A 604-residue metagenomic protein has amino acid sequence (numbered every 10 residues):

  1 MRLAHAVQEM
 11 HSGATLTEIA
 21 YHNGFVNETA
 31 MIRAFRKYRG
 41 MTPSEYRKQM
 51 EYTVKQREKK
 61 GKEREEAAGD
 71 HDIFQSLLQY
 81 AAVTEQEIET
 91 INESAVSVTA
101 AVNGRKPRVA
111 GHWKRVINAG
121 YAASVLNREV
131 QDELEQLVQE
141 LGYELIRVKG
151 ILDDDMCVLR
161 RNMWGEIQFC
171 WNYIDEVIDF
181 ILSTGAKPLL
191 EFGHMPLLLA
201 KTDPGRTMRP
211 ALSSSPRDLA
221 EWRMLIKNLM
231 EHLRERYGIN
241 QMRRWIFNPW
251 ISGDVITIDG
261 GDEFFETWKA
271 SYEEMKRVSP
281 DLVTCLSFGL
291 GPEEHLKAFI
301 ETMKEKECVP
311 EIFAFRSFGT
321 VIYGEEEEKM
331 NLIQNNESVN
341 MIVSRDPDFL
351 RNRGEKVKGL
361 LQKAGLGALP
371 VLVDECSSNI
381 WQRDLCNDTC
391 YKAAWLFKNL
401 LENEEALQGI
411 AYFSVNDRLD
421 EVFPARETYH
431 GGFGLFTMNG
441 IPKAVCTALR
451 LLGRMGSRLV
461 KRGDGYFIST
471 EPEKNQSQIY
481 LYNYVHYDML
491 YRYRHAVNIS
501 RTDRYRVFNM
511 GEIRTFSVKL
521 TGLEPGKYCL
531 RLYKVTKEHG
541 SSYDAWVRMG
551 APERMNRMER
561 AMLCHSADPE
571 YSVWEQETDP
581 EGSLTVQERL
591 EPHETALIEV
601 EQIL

Functional and structural regions predicted by a protein language model:
M1, A20-T42: Basic/polar phosphate-binding segments, predominantly the helix-turn-helix DNA-binding elements of transcriptional
M1-A14: A short, Lys/Arg-enriched amphipathic alpha-helix from helix-turn-helix/homeodomain DNA-binding modules
E28, G120-D132, D154, G165-N172 (+8 more regions): Acidic-and-aromatic substrate-binding clefts and catalytic sites of carbohydrate-active enzymes
A30-R33, K37, E45-L190, L198 (+6 more regions): Non-catalytic accessory regions flanking glycosidase/transglycosidase catalytic cores in CAZymes
H194-R206, E325-I333, V422-E427: Short, flexible, mixed-charge acidic loops at enzyme active sites
W245-S252, D374-S377: Short, conserved phosphate-binding/catalytic loop or strand-edge motifs used in phosphoryl-/nucleotidyl-transfer
G260-L407, T428: Noncatalytic carbohydrate-binding groove/subsite architecture in carbohydrate-active enzymes
G431-L435: Short beta-alpha connecting loops at secondary-structure transitions that line or flank enzyme active sites
